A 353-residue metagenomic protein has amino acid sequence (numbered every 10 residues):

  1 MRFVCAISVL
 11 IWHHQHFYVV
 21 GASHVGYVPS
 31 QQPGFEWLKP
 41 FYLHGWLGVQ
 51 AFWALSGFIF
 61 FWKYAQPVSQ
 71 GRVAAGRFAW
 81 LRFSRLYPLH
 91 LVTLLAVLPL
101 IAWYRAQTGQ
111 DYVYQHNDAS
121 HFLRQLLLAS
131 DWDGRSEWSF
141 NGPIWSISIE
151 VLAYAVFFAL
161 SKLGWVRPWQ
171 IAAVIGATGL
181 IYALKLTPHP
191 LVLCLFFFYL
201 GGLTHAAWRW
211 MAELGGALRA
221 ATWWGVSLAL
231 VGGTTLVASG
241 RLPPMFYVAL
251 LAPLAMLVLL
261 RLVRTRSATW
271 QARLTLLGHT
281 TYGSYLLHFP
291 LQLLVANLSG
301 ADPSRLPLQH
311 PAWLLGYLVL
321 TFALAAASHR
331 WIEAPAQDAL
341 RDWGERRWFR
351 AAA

Functional and structural regions predicted by a protein language model:
R2-W12, L95-L100: N-terminal signal-anchor transmembrane alpha helix
F3-A6, V49, S56, P88-L94 (+3 more regions): Residues within membrane-spanning alpha-helices of integral membrane proteins, especially the hydrophobic core/packing
C5-S8, W12-Q15, L55-S56, S130: Membrane-embedded alpha-helical transmembrane segments of multi-pass integral membrane proteins
I11-G45, F61-V73, G134, A159-V174 (+3 more regions): Alpha-helical transmembrane segments in multi-pass integral membrane proteins
P29-P40, A75-W80, L86-I149, L250-L260: Membrane-interface helix-loop-helix regions
W53-A65, Y104, E150-S161: Transmembrane alpha-helical segments in integral membrane proteins
L123-D131, N141-A153, H189-A207: Hydrophobic, membrane-facing alpha-helical anchors
